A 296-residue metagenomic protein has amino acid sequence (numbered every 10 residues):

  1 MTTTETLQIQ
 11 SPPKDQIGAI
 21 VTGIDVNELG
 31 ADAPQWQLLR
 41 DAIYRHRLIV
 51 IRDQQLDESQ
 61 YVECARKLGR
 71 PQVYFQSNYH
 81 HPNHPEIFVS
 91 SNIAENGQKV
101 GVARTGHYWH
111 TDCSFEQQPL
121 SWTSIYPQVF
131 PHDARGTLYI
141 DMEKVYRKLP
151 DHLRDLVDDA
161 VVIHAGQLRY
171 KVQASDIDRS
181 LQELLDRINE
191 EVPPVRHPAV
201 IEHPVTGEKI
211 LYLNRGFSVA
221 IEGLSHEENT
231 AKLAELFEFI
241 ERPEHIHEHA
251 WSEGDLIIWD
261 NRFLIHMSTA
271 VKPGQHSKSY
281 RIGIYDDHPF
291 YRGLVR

Functional and structural regions predicted by a protein language model:
T2-L256, R262-R296: Non-heme Fe(II) oxygenase catalytic core, chiefly the N-lobe of the double-stranded beta-helix
